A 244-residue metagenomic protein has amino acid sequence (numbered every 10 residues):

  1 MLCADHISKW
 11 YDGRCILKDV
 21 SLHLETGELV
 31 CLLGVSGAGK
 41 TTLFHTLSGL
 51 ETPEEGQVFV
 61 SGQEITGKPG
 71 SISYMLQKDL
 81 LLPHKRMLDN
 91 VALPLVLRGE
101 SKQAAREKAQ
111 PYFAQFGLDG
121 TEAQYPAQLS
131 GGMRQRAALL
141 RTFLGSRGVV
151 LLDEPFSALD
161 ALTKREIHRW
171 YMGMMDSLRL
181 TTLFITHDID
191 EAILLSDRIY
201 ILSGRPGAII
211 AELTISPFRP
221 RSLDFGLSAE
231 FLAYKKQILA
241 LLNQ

Functional and structural regions predicted by a protein language model:
M1-D190, L195: ABC family nucleotide-binding domain
W10, L202-S203: A generic structural motif
V60, I201-L202: Short hydrophobic beta-strand elements within the C-terminal catalytic ATPase subdomain
L80, V96, T214-F218, N243: A generic structural signal for secondary-structure junctions that act as hinges or helix/strand caps at the edges
R198: Short, glycine/charged-rich "phosphate-handling" switch motifs in NTP-dependent and phosphotransfer domains
G204-A233: Conserved beta-strand-loop-alpha-helix hinge in the C-terminal portion of ABC ATPase nucleotide-binding domains
A229-Q244: Interhelical loop and adjacent transmembrane-helix boundary motif in polytopic membrane transport permeases
